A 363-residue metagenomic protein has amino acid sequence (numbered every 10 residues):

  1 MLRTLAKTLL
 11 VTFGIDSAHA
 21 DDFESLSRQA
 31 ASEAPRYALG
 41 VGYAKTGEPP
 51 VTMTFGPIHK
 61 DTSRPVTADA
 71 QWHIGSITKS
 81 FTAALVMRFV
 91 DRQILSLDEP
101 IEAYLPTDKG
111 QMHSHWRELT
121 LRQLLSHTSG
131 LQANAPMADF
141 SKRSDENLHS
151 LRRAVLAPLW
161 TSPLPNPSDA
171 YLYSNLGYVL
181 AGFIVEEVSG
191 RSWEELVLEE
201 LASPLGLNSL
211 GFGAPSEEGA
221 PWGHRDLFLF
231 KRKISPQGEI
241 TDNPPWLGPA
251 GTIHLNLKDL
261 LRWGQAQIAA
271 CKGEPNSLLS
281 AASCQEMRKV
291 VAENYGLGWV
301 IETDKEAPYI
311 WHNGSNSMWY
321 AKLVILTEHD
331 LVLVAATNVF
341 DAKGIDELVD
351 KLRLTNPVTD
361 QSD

Functional and structural regions predicted by a protein language model:
L2-T8: Sec-dependent signal peptide recognition, specifically the positively charged N-region followed immediately by
L9-A18: Hydrophobic h-region of N-terminal signal peptides that target proteins for export in Gram-negative bacteria
H19, F23, I74, T78 (+6 more regions): Hydrophobic (often cysteine-bearing) scaffold residues that line and stabilize catalytic clefts of nucleotide/cofactor
D21-W72, I94, L159-T161, P236-Q237: Short, conserved catalytic-motif segment at the N-terminal edge
S32-Y37, D61-L124, P163-L176, G248-G251 (+1 more regions): Short active-site loop at a secondary-structure junction that contains or immediately precedes the catalytic residue(s)
F55-H59, H113-S317: Short, surface-exposed loop or secondary-structure junction motifs that flank catalytic or metal-binding residues
K305-P308, A336-D363: Short, gly/Ser/Thr-rich active-site loops of penicillin-recognizing serine hydrolases
W311-H312, Y320-V339: Short, well-ordered beta-strand elements
